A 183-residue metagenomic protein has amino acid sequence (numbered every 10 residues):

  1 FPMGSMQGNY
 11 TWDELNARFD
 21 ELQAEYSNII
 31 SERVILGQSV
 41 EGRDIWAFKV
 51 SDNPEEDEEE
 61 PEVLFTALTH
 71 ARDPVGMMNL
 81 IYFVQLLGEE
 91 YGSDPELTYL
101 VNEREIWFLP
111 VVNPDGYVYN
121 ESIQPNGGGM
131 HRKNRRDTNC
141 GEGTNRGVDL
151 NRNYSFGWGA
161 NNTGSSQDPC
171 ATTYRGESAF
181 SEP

Functional and structural regions predicted by a protein language model:
F1, N9-D13, L22-S27, L36 (+3 more regions): Marks the mature luminal ectodomains of secretory-pathway proteins
F1-Q7, F65-A67: Acidic/histidine-rich, surface-exposed loop or edge segments in extracytoplasmic proteins
Q7-N9, N16, Q23, N151 (+2 more regions): Generic intrinsically disordered, low-complexity segments enriched for polar/acidic and small residues
G8-L15, S39-R43, D73-G76, L80 (+1 more regions): Phosphate/oxyanion-binding active-site loops and adjacent basic polyanion-contact surfaces
Y10-V63, K133-N139: Soluble metallo-hydrolase cores and metallopeptidase-like ectodomains found primarily in the secretory/periplasmic
D57-L64, P74-P183: Active-site/substrate-binding loop(s) of hydrolase catalytic cores
H70: Conserved phosphate/anionic-ligand binding catalytic regions in large, soluble enzymes, centered on
